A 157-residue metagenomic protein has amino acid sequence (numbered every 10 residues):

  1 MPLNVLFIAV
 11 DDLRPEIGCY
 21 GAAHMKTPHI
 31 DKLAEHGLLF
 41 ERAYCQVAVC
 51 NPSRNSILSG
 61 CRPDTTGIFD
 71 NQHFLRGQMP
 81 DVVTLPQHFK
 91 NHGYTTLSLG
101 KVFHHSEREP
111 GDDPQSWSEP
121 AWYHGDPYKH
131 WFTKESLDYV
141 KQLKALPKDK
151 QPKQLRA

Functional and structural regions predicted by a protein language model:
M1-A157: Formylglycine-dependent sulfatase
